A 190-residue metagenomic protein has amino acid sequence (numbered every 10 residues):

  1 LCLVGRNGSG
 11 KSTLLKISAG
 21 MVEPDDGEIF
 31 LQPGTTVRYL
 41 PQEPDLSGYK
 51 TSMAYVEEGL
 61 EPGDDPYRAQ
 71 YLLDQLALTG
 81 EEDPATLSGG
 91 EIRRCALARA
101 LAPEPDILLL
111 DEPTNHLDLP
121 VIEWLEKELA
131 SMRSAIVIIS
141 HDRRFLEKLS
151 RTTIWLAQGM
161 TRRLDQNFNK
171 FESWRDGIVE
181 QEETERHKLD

Functional and structural regions predicted by a protein language model:
L1-H187: ABC ATP-binding cassette signature C-motif
